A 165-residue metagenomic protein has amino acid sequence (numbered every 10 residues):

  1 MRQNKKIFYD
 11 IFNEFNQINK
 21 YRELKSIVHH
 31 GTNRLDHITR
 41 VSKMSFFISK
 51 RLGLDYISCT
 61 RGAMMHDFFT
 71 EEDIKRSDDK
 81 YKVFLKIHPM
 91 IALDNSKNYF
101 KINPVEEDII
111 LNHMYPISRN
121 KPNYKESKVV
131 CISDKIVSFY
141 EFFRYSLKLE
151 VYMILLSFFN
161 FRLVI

Functional and structural regions predicted by a protein language model:
M1-I165: Metal-dependent phosphohydrolase cores
